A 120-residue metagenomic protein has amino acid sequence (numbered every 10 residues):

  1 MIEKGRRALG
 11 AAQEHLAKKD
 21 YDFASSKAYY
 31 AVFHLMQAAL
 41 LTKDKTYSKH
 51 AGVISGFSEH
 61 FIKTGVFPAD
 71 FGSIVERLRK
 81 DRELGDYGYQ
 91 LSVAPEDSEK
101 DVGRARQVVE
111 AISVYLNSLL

Functional and structural regions predicted by a protein language model:
M1-L120: Terminal alpha-helical segments
